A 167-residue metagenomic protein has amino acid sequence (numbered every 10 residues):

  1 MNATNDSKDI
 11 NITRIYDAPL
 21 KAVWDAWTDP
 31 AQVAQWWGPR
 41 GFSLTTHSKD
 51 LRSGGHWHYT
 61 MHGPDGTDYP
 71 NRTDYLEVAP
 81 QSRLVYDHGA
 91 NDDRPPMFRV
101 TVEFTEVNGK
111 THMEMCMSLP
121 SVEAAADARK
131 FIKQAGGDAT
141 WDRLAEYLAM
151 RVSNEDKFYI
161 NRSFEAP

Functional and structural regions predicted by a protein language model:
M1-S43, A166-P167: Hydrophobic ligand-binding cavity/cleft-lining segments
T4-D6, K49-L51, D65-Y69, D92-P96 (+1 more regions): A generic structural micro-feature
S7-T13, L20, H56, P70 (+3 more regions): Intrinsic-disorder/low-complexity, polar/charged segments enriched in Ser/Thr/Lys/Arg/Asp/Glu/Gln
L20-K21, L51-R52, L76-S82, E103-H112: A short, structured loop/turn motif at beta-sheet edges
V23, V33, W57-Y59, Y75 (+5 more regions): Hydrophobic pocket/interface hotspot
T45-D87: Glycine-rich portal/gate segments that line the openings of hydrophobic small-molecule binding cavities
V85, A90-D138: Beta-strand/loop substructures that line and gate deep hydrophobic ligand-binding cavities in soluble
L119-P167: A conserved amphipathic terminal alpha-helix motif
